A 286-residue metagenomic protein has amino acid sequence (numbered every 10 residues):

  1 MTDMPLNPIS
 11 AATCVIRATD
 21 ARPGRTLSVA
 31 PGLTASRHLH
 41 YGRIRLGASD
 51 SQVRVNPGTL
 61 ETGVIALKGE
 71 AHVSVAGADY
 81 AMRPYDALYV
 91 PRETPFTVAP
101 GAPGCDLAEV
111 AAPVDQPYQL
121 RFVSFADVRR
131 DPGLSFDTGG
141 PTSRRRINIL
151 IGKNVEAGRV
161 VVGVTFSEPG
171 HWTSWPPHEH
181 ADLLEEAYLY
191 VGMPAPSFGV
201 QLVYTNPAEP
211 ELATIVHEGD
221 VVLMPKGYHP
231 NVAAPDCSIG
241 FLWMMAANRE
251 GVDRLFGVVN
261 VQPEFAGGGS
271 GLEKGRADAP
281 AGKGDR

Functional and structural regions predicted by a protein language model:
T2-R54, E61-A66, Q262-D285: Hydrophobic, proline/glycine-rich low-complexity stretches
T19-V53, E61, P141-E186: A short glycine-rich, His/Asp/Glu-containing loop-to-beta-strand
L33-D106: Extended, compositionally biased flexible segments
V53-V55, V73-S74, M82, V90 (+6 more regions): Short beta-strand His + acidic residue motifs that chelate non-heme Fe in jelly-roll/DSBH and cupin folds
G58-V73, T165-E168, D182-P207, I215 (+3 more regions): Short, conserved beta-strand element in jelly-roll/cupin
V75-E93, N206-K226: Short acidic-glycine-tyrosine-enriched beta hairpin
G104-R146, L242-R286: Double-stranded beta-helix
E211-V221, Y228-F256: Catalytic core of Fe(II)/2-oxoglutarate
